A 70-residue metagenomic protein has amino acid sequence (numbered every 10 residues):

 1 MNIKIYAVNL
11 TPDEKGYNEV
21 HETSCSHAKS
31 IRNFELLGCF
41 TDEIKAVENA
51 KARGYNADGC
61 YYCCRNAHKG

Functional and structural regions predicted by a protein language model:
M1-N2: Absolute protein N-terminus
I5-F34, R53-Y55, Y62-G70: Short aromatic-glycine-(Arg/Gly/Cys) micro-motifs in beta-strand/loop hairpins
G38-C39: A structural signal for short, well-ordered beta-strand elements
K45-A50: Well-ordered alpha/beta subsegment
